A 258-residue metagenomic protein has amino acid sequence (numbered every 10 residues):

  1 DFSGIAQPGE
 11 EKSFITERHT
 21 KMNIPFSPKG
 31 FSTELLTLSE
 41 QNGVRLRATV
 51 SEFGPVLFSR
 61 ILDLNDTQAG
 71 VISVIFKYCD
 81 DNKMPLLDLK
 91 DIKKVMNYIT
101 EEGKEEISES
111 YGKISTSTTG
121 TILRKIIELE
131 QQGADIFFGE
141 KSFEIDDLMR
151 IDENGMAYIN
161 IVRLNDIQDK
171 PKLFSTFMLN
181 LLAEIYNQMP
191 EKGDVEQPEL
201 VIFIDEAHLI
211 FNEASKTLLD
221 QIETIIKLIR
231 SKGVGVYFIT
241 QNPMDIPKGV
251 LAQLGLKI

Functional and structural regions predicted by a protein language model:
D1, I239-Q241: Ser/Thr-glycine-rich phosphate-binding loops at phosphate-binding pockets of nucleotides, nucleotide cofactors
D1-K227: P-loop NTPase motor domains
D205, Q241-N242: Conserved H-loop
R230: Anion (oxyanion) recognition and catalysis
N242-V250: Short, glycine/polar-rich helix-capping loops at beta-to-alpha or helix-loop-helix junctions that flank or form
G249-I258: A short helix-turn-beta junction within AAA+ P-loop NTPase domains corresponding to the substrate/partner-engaging
